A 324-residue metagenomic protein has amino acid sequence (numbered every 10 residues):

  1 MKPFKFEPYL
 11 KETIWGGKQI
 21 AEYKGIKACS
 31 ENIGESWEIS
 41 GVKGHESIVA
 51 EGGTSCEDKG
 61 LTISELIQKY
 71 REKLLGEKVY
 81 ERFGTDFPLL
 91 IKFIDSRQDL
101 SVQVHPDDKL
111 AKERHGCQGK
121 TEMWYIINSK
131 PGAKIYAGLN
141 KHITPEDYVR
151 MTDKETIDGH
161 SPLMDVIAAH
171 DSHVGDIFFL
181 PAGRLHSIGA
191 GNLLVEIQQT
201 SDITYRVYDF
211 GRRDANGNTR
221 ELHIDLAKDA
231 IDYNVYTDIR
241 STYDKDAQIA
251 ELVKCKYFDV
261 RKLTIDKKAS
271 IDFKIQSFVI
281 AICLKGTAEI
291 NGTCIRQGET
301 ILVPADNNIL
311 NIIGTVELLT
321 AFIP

Functional and structural regions predicted by a protein language model:
M1-E146, G211-V235, V260, T320: Transition-metal
D86, I94-D99, D108, S129-G132 (+3 more regions): Ligand-binding loop in jelly-roll beta-barrel domains
I91, L100, E122-Y125, A169-H170 (+3 more regions): His/acidic/aromatic-lined binding-pocket segments of jelly-roll/cupin-type domains and related regulatory beta-sandwich
P145-H160, F273-I282: Short, basic/aromatic beta-hairpin or loop at an interaction surface
T152-I203: Loop-centered beta-sheet repeat module
I167-F179, N291-I309: Short acidic-glycine-tyrosine-enriched beta hairpin
Y205-I275: C-terminal amphipathic alpha-helical segment
A269-S270, K285-I290, T300: Short beta-strand segments in beta-sandwich/barrel cores
